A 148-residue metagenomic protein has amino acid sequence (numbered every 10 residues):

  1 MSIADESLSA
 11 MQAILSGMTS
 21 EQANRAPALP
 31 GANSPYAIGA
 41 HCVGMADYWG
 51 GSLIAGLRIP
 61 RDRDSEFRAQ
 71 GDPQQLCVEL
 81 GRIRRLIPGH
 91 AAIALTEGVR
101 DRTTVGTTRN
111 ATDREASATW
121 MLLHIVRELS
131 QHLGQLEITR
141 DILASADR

Functional and structural regions predicted by a protein language model:
M1-L15, S20-E66, T104-R148: Short, contiguous alpha-helical
R68-G106, S117-I125, S130: Acidic/histidine-rich alpha-helical segments that form the ligand environment of transition-metal centers
